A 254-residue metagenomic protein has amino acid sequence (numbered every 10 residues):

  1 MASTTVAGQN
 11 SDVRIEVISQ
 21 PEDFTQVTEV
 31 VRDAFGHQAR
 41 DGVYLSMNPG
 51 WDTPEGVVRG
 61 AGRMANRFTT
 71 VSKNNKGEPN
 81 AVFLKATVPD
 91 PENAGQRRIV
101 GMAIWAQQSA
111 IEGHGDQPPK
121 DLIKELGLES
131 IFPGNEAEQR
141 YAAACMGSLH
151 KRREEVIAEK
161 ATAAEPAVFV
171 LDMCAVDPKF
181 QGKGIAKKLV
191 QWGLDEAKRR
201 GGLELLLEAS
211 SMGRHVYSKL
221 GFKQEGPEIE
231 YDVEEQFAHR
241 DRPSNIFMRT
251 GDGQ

Functional and structural regions predicted by a protein language model:
R14-D41: A short beta-loop-alpha structural element at the N-terminal edge of CoA-dependent acyl/N-acetyltransferase catalytic
L45-F83, T87-A94, A158: Active-site rim helix/loop that mediates acceptor-substrate recognition in acyltransferases
V71-N75, N93-A175, Q181, I229-D241 (+1 more regions): Conserved acyl-donor/pantetheine-binding loop and adjacent beta-alpha core of acyl/acetyltransferases and related
L84, A103, C174, L207 (+1 more regions): Conserved GNAT-family N-acetyltransferase fold
F169, A197-A209: Conserved GNAT acetyl-CoA-binding A-motif
V176, G182-D195, K219: Conserved acetyl-CoA-binding loop-helix of GNAT-fold acetyltransferases
D177, S210: Residue-level recognition of the GNAT/N-acetyltransferase active site
K187, R199-R200, S211-Y231: Conserved active-site alpha-helix within GNAT-family acetyltransferase domains
